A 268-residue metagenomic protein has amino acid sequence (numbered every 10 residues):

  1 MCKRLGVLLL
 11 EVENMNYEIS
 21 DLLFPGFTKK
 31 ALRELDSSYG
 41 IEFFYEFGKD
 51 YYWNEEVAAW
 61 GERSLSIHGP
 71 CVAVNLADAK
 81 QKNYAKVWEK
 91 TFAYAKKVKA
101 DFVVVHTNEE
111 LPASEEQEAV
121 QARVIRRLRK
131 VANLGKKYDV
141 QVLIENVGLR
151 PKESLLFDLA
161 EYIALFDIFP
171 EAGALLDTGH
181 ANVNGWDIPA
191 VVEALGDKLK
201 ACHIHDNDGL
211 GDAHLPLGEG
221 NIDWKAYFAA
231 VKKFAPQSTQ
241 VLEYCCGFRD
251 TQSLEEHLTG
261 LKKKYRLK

Functional and structural regions predicted by a protein language model:
C2-E18, P25, K29-S37, A85 (+7 more regions): Histidine-acidic metal/acid-base catalytic patches
L5, E11, F47-A122, C246-G247: Structural motif corresponding to the early beta-alpha repeats
Y39-K49: A short beta-strand-loop structural module common to alpha/beta enzyme folds
G40, L143-I144, L175-T178, V241: Generic enzyme active-site microenvironment
Y45, C71, G148-L149, G179-H180 (+2 more regions): Short, glycine/acidic-enriched loop or turn micro-motifs at the edges of active sites
W60-P70, I125-G135, I163-F169, W224-Y227: Alpha-helix-loop-beta-strand connector modules within alpha/beta enzyme cores
A119-R123, P151-L156, T178-P189: Active-site glycine- and acidic-residue-rich loops that bind and position anionic ligands or nucleotide-like cofactors
V140-D167: Basic- and aromatic-lined ligand-binding clefts that recognize polyanionic substrates
